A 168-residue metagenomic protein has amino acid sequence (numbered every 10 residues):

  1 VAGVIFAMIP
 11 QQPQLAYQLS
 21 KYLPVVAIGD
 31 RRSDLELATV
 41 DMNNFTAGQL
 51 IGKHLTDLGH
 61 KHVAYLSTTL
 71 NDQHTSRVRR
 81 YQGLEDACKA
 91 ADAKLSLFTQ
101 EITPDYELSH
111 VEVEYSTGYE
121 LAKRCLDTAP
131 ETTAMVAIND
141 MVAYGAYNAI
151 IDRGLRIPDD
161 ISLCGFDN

Functional and structural regions predicted by a protein language model:
V1-Q12: Central regulatory/effector-binding core of bacterial HTH transcription factors
G3, L15, S20-A27, R31-N168: Bacterial carbohydrate/catabolite-sensing allosteric modules
